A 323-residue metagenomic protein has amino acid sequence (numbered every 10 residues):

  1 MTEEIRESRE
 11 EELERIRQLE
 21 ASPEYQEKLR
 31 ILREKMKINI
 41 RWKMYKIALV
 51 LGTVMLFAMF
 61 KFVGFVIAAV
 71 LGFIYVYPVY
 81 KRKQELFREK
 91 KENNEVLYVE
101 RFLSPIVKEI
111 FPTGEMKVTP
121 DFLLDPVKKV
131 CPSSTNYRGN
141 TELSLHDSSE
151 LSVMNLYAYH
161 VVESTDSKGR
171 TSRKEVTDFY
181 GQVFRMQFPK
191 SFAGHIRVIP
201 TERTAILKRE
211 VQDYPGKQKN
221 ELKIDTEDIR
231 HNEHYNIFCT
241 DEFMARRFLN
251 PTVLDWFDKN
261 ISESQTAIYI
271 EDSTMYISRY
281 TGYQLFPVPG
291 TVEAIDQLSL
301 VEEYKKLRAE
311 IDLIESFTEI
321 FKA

Functional and structural regions predicted by a protein language model:
M1-W42: Cytosolic juxtamembrane N-terminal segments of multi-pass membrane proteins
E3-E7, E20, N94, Y98 (+2 more regions): Alpha-helix boundary/N-cap detector
M36-I40, F73-F102: Transmembrane-cytosolic junction motif
K37-M55: Transmembrane alpha-helical segments and their cytosolic interface motifs in multi-pass membrane proteins
Y45, L56-L71: Hydrophobic alpha-helical transmembrane segments
L51-V54, V70-Y77: Alpha-helical transmembrane segments
R82-N94, P112, E163-K174: Intrinsically disordered, low-complexity coil segments
E100, S104, K108-V162, R170-A323: Charged, low-complexity intrinsically disordered regions
